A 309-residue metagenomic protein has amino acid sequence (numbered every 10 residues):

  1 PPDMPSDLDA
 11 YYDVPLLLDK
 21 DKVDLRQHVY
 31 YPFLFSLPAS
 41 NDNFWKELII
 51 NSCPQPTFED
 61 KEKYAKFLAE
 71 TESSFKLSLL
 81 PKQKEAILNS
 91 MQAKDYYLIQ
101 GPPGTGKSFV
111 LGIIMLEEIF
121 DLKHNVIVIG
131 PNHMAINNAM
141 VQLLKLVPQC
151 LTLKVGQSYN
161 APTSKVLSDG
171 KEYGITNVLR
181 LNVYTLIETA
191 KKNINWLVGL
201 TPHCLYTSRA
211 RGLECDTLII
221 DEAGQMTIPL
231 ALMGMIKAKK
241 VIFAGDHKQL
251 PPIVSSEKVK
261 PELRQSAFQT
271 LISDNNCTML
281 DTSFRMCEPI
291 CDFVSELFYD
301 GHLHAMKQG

Functional and structural regions predicted by a protein language model:
P1-L88, V141-L144, Q149, V155-N177 (+1 more regions): Pre-ATPase regulatory/linker segments immediately N-terminal to the P-loop/RecA-like helicase/translocase core
E70-T71, L116, L122-L218, I253-E262 (+1 more regions): Conserved P-loop NTPase motor core of helicases/translocases
S78-L79, I87-Y96, F120: Phosphate-binding P-loop
A93-I99, H124, N195: Pre-Walker A (Motif I) flank of P-loop NTPase domains
G104: Walker A (P-loop) phosphate-binding loop of P-loop NTPases
K107: Conserved lysine of the Walker
V110-I114: Hydrophobic positions on the alpha1 helix immediately C-terminal to the Walker A/P-loop
F120-H124, N132, H203-G309: Conserved helicase motor core of SF1/SF2 NTP-dependent helicases
